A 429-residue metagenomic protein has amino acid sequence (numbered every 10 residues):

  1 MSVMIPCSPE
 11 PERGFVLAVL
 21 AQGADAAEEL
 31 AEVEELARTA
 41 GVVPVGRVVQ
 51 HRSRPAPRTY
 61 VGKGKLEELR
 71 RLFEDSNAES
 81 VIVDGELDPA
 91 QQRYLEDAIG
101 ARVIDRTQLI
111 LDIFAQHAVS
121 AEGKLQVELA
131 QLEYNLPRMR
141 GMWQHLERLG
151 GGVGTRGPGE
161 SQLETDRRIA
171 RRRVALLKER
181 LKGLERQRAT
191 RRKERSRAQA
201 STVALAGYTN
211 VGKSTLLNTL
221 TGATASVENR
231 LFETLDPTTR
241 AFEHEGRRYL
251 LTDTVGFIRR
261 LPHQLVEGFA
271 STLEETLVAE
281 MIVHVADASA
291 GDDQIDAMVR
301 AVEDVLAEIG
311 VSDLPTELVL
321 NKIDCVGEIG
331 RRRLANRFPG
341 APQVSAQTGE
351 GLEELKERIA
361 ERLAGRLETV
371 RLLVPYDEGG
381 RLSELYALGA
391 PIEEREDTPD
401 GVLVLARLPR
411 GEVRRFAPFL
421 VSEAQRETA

Functional and structural regions predicted by a protein language model:
M1-L111, V421-A429: N-terminal accessory targeting/assembly segments
M1-V16, L20, E34, P137-V211 (+4 more regions): C-terminal-of-GTPase-core extension/linker across diverse P-loop GTPases
V3, R188, E194-S201, T219-L250 (+2 more regions): Switch I (effector-binding) loop of TRAFAC-class P-loop GTPase G-domains
L20-D25, R54-T59, H117-E122, S161-Q162 (+4 more regions): Flexible beta-alpha connector loops of hexameric P-loop NTPases
E28-R38, V43, L66, R70-D75 (+3 more regions): Conserved C-terminal guanine-recognition region of P-loop GTPase G domains, centered on the G4
T107-L111, L231-F232, A346-T348: Short, acidic/turn-prone active-site loops that include or flank metal/cofactor- and phosphate-binding residues
Q108-L129: Short alpha-helix plus adjacent loop in nuclease-associated cores
E122-N135, R366-E368: A polyampholytic, Gly/Pro-enriched intrinsically disordered region
